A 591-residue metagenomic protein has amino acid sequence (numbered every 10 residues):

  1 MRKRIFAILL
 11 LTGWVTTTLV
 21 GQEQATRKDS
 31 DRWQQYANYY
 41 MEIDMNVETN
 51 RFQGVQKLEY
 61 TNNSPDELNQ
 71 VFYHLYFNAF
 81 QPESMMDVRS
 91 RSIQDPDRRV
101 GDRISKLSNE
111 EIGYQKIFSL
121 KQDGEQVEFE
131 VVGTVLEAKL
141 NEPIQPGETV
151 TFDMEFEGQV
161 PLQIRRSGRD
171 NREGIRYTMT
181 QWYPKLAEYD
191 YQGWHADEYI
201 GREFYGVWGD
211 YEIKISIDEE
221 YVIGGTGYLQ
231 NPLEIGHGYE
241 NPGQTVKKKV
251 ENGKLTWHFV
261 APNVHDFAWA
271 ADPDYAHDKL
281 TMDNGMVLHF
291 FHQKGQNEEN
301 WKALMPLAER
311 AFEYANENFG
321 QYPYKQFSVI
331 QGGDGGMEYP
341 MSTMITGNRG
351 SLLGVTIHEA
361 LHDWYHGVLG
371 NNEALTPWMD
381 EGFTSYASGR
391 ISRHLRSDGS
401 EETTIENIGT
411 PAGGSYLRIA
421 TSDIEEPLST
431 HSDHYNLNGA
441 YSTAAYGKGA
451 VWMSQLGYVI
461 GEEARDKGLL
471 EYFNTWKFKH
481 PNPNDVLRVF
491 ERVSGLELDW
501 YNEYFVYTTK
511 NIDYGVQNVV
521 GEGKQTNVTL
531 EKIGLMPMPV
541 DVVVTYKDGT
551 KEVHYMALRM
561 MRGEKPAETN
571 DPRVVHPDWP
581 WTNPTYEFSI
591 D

Functional and structural regions predicted by a protein language model:
V20, Y36-A37, L75, F259 (+2 more regions): Hydrophobic alpha-helical and helix-loop surface patches within well-folded domains that function as non-catalytic
G21-Q53, E173, L498-W500, Y504: N-terminal, polar/Ser/Thr-rich
Q56-L58, L75, E148-L162, Y211-E219 (+2 more regions): Short, hydrophobic/aromatic-enriched beta-strand segments in well-ordered soluble domains
T61, R98-G174, V250-E251, D578-I590: A surface-exposed beta-strand-loop module
Y73-E125, Y177-T180, S216, E220-Y221 (+1 more regions): Solvent-exposed beta-hairpin/edge-strand motifs
M85-D97, E157-Y211: Glycine/proline-rich low-complexity spacer/linker segments in large multi-domain proteins
L186-G193, G201-I357, Y386, D398: Hydrophobic helix-coil surface modules that form long, contiguous segments used for peptide/substrate interaction
G224-G225, D499, I512-H576, W581-D591: Beta-strand-rich binding/interaction modules
